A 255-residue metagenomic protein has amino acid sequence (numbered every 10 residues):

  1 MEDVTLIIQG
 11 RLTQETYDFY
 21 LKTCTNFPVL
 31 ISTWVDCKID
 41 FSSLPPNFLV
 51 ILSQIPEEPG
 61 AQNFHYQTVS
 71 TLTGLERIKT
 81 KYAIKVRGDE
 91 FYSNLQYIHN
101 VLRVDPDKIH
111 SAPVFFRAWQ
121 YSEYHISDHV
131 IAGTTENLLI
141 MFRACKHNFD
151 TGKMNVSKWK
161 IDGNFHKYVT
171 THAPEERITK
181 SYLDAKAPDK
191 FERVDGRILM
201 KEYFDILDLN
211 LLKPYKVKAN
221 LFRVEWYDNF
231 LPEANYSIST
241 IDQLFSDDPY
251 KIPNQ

Functional and structural regions predicted by a protein language model:
M1-E15: N-proximal low-complexity "stem/linker" segments adjacent to membrane-targeting elements
R11-T13, S32-D40, V114-W119: Short, polar loop motifs at secondary-structure junctions
L12-T25: Short, well-formed alpha-helical segments that are part of the catalytic scaffolds of diverse glycosyltransferases
S32-R77: Active-site-proximal specificity loops/subdomain of glycosyltransferases
W34, V86-G88: Active-site acidic Asp-centered loop
T68, G88-L102: Acidic donor-binding/catalytic loop of UDP-sugar-dependent glycosyltransferases, especially processive GT2
A83: Short aromatic/hydrophobic "clamp" motif used to bind/position activated sugar donors
L95-Q96, V104, I109-Q255: Catalytic core and acceptor-binding pocket of nucleotide-sugar-dependent glycosyltransferases
